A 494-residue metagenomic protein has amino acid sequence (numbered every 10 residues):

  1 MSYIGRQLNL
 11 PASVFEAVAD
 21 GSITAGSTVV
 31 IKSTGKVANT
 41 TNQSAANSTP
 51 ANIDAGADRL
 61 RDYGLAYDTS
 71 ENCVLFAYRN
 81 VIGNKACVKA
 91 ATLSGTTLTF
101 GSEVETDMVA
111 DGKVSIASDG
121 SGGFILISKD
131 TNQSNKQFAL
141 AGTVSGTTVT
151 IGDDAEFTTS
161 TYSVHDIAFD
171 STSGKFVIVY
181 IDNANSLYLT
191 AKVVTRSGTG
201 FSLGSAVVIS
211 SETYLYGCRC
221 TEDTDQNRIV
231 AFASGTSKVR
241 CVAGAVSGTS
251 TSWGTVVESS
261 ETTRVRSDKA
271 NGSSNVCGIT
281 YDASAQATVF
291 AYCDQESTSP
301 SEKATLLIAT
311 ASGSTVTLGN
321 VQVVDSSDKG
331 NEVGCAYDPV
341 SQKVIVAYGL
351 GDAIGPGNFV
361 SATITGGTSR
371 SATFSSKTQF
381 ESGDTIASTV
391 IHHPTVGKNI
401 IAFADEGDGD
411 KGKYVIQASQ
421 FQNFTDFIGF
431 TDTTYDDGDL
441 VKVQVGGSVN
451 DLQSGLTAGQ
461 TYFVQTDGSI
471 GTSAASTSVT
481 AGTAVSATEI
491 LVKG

Functional and structural regions predicted by a protein language model:
M1-C73, Y78-N80, C87-S94, D111-F124 (+21 more regions): Extracellular receptor-binding modules and their adjoining Ser/Thr/Gly/Asp/Asn-rich linkers
Q43-T49, G95-S102, G146-D153, G198-S205 (+4 more regions): Beta-strand initiation motifs
S48-D58, S102-A110, D153-S160, S205-E212 (+3 more regions): Short loop/turn motifs that cap or connect beta-strands within the blades of beta-propeller-type repeat domains
C87, M108, T143, T148 (+7 more regions): Detector for intrinsically disordered, low-structure N-terminal pre-sequences
P300: Extracellular glycan-recognition modules
G355: Short, solvent-exposed amphipathic alpha-helices that sit in or adjacent to ligand/effector-binding or catalytic
